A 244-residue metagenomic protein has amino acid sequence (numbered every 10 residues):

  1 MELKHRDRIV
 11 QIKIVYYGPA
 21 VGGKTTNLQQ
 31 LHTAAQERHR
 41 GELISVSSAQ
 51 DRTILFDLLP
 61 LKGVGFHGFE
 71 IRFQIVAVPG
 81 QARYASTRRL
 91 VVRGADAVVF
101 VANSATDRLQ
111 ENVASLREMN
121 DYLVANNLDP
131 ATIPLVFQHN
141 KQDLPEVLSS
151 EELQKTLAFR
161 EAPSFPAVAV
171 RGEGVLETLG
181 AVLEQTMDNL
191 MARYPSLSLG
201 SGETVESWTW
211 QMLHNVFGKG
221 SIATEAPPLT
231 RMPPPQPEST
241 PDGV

Functional and structural regions predicted by a protein language model:
M1-S48: Conserved G1/Walker A P-loop phosphate-binding module
D7, D51-I54, V64-F69, R89-G94 (+2 more regions): Conserved catalytic network of the ASCE P-loop NTPase/AAA+ motor domain
V21-G22, Q81-A82, A105-D107, K141-P145 (+1 more regions): Conserved nucleotide-binding/hydrolysis micro-motifs of P-loop NTPases
E42-R83: Switch I (G2) and immediately adjacent beta-strands of P-loop GTPase domains
Y84-D107, L123-V124: Inter-motif core of Ras-like GTPase G domains
D107-D129: Amphipathic helical hotspot of TIR/SEFIR-family domains
I133-V136, Q142-S196: Canonical P-loop GTPase G-domain recognition
G172-E173, E184-G243: C-terminal-of-GTPase-core extension/linker across diverse P-loop GTPases
